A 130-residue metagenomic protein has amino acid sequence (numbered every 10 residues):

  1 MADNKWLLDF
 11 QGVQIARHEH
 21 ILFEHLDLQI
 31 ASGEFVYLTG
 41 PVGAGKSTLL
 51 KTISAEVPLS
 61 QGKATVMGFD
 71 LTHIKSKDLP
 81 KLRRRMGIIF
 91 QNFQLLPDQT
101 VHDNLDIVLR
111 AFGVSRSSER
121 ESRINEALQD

Functional and structural regions predicted by a protein language model:
L8, F23-H25: Conserved structural motif at the start of ABC-family nucleotide-binding domains
Y37, P80-Q94, Q99: ABC nucleotide-binding domain signature
T39-P41: The feature captures the beta-strand-to-loop junction immediately N-terminal to the Walker
S54: Helix-to-loop junction immediately C-terminal to a conserved catalytic motif
G62-D70: Conserved ABC transporter NBD signature motif
F69-D70, D106, G113, S118-D130: Conserved ABC ATPase "signature" region
L71-G87, S118: ABC ATPase NBD coupling module
D98-V108: Short coil-to-helix segment of the ABC ATPase nucleotide-binding domain corresponding to the Q-loop/switch region
